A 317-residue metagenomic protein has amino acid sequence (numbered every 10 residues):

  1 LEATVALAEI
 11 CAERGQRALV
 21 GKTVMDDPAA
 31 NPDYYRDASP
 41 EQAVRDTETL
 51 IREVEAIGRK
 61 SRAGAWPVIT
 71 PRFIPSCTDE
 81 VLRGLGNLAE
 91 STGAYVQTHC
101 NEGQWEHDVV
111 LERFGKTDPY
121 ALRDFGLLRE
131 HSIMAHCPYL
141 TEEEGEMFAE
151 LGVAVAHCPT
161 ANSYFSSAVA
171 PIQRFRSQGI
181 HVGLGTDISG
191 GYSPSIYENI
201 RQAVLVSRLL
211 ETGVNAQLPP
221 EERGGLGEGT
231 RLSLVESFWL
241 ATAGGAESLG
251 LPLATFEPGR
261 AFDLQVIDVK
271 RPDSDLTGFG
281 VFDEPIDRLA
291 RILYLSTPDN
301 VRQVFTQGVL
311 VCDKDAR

Functional and structural regions predicted by a protein language model:
E2-P138, E143: Metal-coordinating catalytic core of metallo-dependent amide/deamination hydrolases
C11, I69, H99, M134 (+9 more regions): Divalent metal-coordination and catalytic microenvironments
G15-R17, Y95, A154, H181 (+1 more regions): Residue-level detector of anion-binding/catalytic polar loops
T23-D26, E102, P159-S163, I188-G190: Short, acidic/turn-prone active-site loops that include or flank metal/cofactor- and phosphate-binding residues
A29-N31, F165-V169, S193-S195, Q217: Short, charged, surface-exposed secondary-structure boundary motifs
D124-H131, Q173-L276: His/Asp/Glu-enriched, well-ordered alpha-helical/loop segment that forms or immediately abuts the divalent-metal
E142-E143, A149-T186: A conserved active-site cap/scaffold subdomain adjacent to cofactor or substrate pockets
A261-A316: C-terminal cap of metal-dependent C-N hydrolases
